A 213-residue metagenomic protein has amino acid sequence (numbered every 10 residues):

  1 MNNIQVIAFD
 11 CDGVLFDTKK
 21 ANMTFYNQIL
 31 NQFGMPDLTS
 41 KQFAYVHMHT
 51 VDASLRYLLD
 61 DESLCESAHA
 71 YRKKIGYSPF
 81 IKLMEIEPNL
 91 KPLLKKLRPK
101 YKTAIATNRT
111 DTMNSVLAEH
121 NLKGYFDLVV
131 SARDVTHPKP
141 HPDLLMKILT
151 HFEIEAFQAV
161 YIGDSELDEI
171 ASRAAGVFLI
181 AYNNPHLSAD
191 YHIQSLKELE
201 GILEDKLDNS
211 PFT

Functional and structural regions predicted by a protein language model:
M1-I4, Y101, T110, S115-T213: Asp-based, Mg2+/Mn2+-dependent phosphohydrolase catalytic module
N2-P99: N-terminal helical cap/lid subdomain that shapes the substrate entry/recognition surface in HAD-like hydrolases
V14, A106-T107: Conserved phosphate-coupling serine/threonine residues in phosphotransfer and NTP-handling enzymes
T18, F43, E85, I105 (+2 more regions): Residues that cap or flank secondary-structure elements
M23, Q32-F33, T50, N108 (+3 more regions): Residue-level detector of solvent-exposed, low-hydrophobicity positions
G34-L38, V51, E62-E66, Y101 (+5 more regions): Secondary-structure boundary/capping signal
